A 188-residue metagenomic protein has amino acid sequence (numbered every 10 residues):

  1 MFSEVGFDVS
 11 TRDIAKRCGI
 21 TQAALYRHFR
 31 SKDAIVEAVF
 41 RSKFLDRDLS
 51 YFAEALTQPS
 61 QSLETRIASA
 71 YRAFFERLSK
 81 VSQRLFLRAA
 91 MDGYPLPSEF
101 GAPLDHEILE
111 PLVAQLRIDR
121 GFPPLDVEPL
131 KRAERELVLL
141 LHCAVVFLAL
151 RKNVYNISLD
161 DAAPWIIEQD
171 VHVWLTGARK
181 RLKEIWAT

Functional and structural regions predicted by a protein language model:
M1-V39: Helix-turn-helix
M1-V5, A89-A90, V145: Short helix-to-turn junction characteristic of helix-turn-helix DNA-binding domains, especially the helix
V9, S31-E37, D46, Y51 (+2 more regions): Short amphipathic alpha-helical segment with a characteristic S/N-K-E followed by hydrophobic residues
V39-A70, S82: Amphipathic alpha-helical linker/stalk segments
S42-S50, V81, P111, Q115 (+3 more regions): A short secondary-structure junction motif
F52-L56, L78-A102, L150-V154: Amphipathic alpha-helical segments used for helix-helix packing
E76, L87, P95-P124, R135-L139 (+2 more regions): Amphipathic alpha-helical packing segments from all-alpha helical-bundle domains
E76, R84, R88, R135-D160 (+1 more regions): Amphipathic C-terminal alpha-helical segment
